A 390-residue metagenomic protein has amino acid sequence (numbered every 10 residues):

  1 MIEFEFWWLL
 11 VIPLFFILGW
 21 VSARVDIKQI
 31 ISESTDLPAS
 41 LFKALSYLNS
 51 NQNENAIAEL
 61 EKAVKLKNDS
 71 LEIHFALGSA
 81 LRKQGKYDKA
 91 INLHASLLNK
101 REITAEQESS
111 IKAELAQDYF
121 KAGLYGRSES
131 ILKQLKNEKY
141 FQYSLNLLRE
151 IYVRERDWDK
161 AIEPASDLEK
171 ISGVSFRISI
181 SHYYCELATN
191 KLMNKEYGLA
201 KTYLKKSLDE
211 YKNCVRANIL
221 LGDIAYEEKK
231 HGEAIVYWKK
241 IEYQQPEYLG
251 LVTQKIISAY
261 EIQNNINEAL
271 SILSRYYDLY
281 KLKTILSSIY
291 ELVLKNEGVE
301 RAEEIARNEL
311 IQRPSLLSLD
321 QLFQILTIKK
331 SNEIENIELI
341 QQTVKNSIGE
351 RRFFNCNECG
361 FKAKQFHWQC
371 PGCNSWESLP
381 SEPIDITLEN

Functional and structural regions predicted by a protein language model:
M1-T35, R127-K133, N137-E138, Q142-N146 (+5 more regions): Long, contiguous interaction/recruitment modules in multidomain scaffold/adaptor proteins
E33-D69, A76, R82-N92, S96 (+2 more regions): Alpha-helical segment of the N-proximal tetratricopeptide repeat
P38, E72, E106-S110, Y143 (+6 more regions): Start-of-helix register in tetratricopeptide repeats
Y47, L81, Y119, Y152 (+6 more regions): Residue at a conserved register position within TPR or TPR-like alpha-solenoid repeats
N68, E102, E106, K139-Y140 (+5 more regions): Short coil turns that delineate tetratricopeptide repeat
